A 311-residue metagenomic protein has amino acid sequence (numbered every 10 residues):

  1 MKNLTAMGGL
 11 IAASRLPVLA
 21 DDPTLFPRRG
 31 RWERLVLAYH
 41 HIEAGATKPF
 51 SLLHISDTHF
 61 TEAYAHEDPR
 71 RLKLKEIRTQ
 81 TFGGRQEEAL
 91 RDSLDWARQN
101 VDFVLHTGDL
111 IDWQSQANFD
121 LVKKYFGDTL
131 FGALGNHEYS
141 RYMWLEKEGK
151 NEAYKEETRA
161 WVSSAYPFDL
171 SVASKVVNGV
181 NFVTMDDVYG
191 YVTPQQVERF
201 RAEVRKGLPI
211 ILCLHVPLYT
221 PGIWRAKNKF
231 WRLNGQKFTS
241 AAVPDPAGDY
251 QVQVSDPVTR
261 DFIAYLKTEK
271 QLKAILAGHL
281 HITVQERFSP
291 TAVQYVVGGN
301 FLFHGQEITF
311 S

Functional and structural regions predicted by a protein language model:
M1-D21: N-terminal export signals
D21-A117: N-terminal active-site segment of His-dependent metallophosphoesterases
G30, R34-A44, S115-I211, G235-F238 (+2 more regions): Extended active-site neighborhood of metal-dependent phosphoesterases/phosphodiesterases
S56-E88, S140-A165, G222, A247 (+1 more regions): Acidic/histidine-rich helix-loop elements that form or flank divalent-metal/phosphate-binding sites at the catalytic
D57, G108-D109, G135-N136, H215 (+1 more regions): Active-site glycine-centered loops adjacent to acidic/histidine catalytic or metal-binding residues that shape
F60, I111-D112, E138, L218 (+1 more regions): Short active-site segment of divalent metal-dependent hydrolases/proteases that encodes the spacing between
D92-F103, N181-V183, G190-F288: His/acidic metal-ligating clusters that form di-metal
